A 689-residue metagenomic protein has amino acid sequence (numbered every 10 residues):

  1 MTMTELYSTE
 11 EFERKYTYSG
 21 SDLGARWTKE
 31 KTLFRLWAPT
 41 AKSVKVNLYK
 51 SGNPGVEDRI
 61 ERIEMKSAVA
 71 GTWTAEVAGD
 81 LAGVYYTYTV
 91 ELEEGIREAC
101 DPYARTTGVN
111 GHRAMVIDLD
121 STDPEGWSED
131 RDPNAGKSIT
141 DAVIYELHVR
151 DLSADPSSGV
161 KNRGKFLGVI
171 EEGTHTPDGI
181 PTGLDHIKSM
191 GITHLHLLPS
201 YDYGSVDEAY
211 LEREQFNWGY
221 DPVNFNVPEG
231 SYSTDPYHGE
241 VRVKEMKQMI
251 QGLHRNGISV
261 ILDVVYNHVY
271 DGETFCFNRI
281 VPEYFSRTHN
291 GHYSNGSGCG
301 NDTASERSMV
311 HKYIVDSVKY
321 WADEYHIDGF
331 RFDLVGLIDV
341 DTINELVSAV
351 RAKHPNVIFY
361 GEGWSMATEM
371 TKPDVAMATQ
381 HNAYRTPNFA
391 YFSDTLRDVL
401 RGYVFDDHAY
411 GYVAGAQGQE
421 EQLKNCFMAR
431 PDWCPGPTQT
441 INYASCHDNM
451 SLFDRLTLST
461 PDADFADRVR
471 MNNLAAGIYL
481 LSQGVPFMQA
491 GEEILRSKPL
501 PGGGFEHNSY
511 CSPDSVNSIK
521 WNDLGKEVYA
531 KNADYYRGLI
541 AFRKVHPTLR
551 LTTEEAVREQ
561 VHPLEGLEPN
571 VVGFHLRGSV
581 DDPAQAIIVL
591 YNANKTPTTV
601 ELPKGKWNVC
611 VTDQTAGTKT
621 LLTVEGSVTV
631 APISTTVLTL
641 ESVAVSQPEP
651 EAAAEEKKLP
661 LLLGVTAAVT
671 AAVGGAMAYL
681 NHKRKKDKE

Functional and structural regions predicted by a protein language model:
M1-K29, L33, G55, A68-E171: The feature marks proteins involved in alpha-glucan
L36, Y88, L147, I187 (+10 more regions): Conserved, mostly hydrophobic/aromatic
A38, A82-V84, L621-P648: C-terminal beta-strand-rich structural cap/linker in extracellular carbohydrate-active enzymes
G55-E57, E61-S67, R213, G219-Y220 (+3 more regions): Active-site-proximal helices and loops of the catalytic beta/alpha 8
T106-P156, D394-A466: Glycine-rich phosphate/pyrophosphate-binding loop and adjacent beta-alpha nucleotide/cofactor-binding cores
R150-Y325, V335, T342-H354, I358: Substrate-binding/active-site clefts of carbohydrate-active enzymes
P437-W607: Loop/helix patches that line or flank the sugar-binding groove of alpha-linked glycan CAZymes
L659-N681: Hydrophobic alpha-helical topogenic segments used for membrane insertion/localization
